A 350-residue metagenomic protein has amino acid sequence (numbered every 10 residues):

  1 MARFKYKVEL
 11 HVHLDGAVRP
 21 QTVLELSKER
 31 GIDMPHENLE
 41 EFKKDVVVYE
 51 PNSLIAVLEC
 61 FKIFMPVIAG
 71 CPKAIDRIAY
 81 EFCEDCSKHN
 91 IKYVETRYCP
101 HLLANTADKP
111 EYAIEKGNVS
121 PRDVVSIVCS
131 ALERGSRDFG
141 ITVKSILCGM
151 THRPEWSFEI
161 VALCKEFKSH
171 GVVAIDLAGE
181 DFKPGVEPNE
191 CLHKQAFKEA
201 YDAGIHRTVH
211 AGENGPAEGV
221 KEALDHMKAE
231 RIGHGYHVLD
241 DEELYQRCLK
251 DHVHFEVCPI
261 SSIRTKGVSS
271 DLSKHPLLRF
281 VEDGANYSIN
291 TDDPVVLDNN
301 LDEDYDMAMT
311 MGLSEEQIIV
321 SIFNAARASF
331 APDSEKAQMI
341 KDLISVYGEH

Functional and structural regions predicted by a protein language model:
M1-I205, E213-E222, H226-G233, H237-H254 (+1 more regions): Metal-cofactor-binding active-site regions of metalloenzymes
